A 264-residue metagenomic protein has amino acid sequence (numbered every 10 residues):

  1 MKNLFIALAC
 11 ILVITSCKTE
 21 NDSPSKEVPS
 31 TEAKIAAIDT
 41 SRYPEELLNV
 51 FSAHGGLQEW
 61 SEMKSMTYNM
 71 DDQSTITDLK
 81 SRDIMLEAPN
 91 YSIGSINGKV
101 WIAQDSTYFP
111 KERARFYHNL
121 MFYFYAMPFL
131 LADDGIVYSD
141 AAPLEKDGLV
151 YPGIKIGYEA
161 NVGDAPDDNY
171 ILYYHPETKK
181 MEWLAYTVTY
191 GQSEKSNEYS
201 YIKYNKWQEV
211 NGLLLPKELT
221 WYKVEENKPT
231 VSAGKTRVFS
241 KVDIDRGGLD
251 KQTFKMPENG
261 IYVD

Functional and structural regions predicted by a protein language model:
K2-A7: Sec-dependent signal peptide recognition, specifically the positively charged N-region followed immediately by
V13-S16: C-terminal motif of bacterial Sec signal peptides marking the signal peptidase cleavage site
K18-E20: Bacterial signal peptide processing site
T31-E32, A36-P110, A142: N-terminal mature ectodomain segment of secretory-pathway/periplasmic proteins
Y43, L48-S52, K64-M66, N119-Y123 (+1 more regions): Short, basic/low-complexity N-terminal boundary segments at the transition from targeting/disordered tails
S61-T67, K80-L86, D147-I156, M181-W183 (+1 more regions): Short, hydrophobic/aromatic-rich segments at coil-to-beta transitions
I102-D168, Q192-K195, G248, T253-V263: Flexible, processing/modification-adjacent segments and terminal tails in exported/periplasmic/extracellular proteins
P152-F254: Gly/Pro-enriched, hydrophobic low-complexity segments that function as extracytoplasmic propeptides/linkers
